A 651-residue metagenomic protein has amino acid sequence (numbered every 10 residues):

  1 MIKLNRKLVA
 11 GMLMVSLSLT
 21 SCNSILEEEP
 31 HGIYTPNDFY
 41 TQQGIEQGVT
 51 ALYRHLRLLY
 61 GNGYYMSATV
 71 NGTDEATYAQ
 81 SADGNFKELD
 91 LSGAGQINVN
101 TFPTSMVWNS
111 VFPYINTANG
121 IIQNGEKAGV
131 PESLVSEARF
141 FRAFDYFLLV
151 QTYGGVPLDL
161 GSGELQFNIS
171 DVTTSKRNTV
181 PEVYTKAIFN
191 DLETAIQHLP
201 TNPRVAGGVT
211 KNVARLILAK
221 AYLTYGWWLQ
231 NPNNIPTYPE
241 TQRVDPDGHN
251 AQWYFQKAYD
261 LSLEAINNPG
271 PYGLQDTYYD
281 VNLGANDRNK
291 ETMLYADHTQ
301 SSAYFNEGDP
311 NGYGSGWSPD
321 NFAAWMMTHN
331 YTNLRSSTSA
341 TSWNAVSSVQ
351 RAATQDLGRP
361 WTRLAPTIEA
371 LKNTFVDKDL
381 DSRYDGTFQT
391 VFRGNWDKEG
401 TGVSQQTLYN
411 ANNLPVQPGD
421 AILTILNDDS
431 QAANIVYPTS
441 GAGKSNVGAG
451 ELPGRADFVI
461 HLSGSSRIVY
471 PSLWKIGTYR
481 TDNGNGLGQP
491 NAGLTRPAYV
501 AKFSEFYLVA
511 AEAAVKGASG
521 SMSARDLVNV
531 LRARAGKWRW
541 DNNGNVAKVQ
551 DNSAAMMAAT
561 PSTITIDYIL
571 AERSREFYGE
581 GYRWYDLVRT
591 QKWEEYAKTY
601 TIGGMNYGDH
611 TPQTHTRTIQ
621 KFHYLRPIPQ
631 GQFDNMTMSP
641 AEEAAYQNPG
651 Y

Functional and structural regions predicted by a protein language model:
A10-T20: Bacterial N-terminal signal peptides
C22, V111, N282-T354, L462 (+4 more regions): Long, intrinsically disordered, low-complexity segments
C22-T69, Q632-Y651: Membrane-proximal, proline-rich intrinsically disordered regions
T35, Y40, E46-Y64, S81-Y153 (+4 more regions): Conserved, well-structured interaction surfaces
V150-P157, P203, A221-N233, K516-S519: Short coil/turn linking the two alpha-helices of tandem helical-hairpin repeats
G155-R177, P181, L229-K257: Short coil/linker segments at helix-helix boundaries
L357-K502: Flexible, polar/acidic helix-loop-strand segments at domain edges
